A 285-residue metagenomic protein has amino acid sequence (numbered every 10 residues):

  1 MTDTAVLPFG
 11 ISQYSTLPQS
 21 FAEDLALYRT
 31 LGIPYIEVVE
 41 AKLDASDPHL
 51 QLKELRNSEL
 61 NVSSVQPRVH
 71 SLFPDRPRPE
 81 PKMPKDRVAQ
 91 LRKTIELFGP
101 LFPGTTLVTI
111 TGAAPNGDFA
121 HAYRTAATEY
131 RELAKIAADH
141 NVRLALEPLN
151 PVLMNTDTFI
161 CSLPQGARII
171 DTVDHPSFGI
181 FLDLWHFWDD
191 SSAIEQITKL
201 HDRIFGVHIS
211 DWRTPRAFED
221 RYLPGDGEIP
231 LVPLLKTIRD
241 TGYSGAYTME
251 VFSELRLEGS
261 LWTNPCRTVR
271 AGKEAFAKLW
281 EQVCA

Functional and structural regions predicted by a protein language model:
T2-G10, S15-G32, R56-S58, K93-E96 (+3 more regions): Histidine-acidic metal/acid-base catalytic patches
T2-I11, S64-P77, T111-A114: N-terminal small/glycine-rich loop or linker at the start of catalytic domains across soluble metabolic enzymes
D3, R78-G179, D189, R267: Active-site acidic/histidine proton-transfer and metal-coordination neighborhood in alpha/beta enzyme cores
S15-L17, E40-K42, R68-S71, T111-P115 (+4 more regions): Active-site-proximal loop/turn and secondary-structure-junction residues that shape catalytic pockets, frequently
L27-S46, Q66-S71: N-terminal substrate-binding region of glycoside hydrolase catalytic domains
E37, S64-Q66, L107-V108, A145 (+2 more regions): Conserved beta-strand positions in the central sheet of alpha/beta enzyme cores
E37-N57, G117-D118, L153-M154: Glycine-rich, proline-tolerant flexible connector loops at the mouths of alpha/beta enzymes
S71-R78, P115-F119, P151-T156, P215-D220 (+1 more regions): A short acidic, helix-capping loop that chelates divalent metal ions and anchors anionic groups
